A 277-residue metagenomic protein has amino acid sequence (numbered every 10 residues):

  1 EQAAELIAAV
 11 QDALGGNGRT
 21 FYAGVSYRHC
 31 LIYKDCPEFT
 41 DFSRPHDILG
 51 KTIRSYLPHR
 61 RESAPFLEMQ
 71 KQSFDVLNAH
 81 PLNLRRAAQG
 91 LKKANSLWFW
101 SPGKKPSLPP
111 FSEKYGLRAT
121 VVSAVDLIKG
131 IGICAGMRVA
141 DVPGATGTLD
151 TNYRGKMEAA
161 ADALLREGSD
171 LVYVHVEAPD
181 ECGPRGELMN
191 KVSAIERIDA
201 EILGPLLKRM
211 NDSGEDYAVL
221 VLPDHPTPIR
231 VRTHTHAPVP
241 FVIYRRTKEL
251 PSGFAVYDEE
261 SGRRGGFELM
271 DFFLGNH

Functional and structural regions predicted by a protein language model:
E1-H277: Feature captures the catalytic ectodomains and active-site-proximal regions of enzymes that hydrolyze or transfer
